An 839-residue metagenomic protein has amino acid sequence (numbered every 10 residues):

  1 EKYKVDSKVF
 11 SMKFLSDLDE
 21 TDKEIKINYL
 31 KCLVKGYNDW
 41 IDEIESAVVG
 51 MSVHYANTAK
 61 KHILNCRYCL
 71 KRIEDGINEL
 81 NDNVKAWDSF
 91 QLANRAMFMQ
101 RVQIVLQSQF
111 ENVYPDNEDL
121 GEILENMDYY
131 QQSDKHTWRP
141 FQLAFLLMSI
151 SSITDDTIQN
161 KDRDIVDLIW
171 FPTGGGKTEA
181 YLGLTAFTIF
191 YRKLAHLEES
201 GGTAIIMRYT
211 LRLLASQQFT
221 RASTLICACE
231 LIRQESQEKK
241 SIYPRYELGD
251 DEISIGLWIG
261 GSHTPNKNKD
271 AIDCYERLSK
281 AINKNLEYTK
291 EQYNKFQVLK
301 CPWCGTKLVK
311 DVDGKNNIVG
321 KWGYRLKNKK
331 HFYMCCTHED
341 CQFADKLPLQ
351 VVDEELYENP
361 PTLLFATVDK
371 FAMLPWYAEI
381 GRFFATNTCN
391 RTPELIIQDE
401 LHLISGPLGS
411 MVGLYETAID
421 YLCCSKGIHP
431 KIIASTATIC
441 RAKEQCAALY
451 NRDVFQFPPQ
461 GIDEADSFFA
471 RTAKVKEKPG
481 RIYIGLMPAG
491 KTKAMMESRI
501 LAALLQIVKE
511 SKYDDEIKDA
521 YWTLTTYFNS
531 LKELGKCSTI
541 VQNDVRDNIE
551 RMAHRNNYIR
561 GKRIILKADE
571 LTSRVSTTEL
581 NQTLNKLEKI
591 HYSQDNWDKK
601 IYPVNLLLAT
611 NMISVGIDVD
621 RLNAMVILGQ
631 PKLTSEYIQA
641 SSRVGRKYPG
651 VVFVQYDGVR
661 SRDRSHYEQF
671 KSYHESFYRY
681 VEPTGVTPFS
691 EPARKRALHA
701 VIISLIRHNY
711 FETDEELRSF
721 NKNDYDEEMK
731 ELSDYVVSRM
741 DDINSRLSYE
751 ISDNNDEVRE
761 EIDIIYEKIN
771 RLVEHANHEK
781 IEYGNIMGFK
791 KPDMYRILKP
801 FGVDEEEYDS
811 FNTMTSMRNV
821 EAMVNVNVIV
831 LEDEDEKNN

Functional and structural regions predicted by a protein language model:
E1-S133, T203, F296, W303: N-terminal accessory nucleic-acid engagement/regulatory domains that precede and modulate ATP-driven motor cores
L64, Y68, N83-W87, R95-P140 (+12 more regions): Conserved C-terminal RecA-like helicase domain
I169-T178, E400-L408, A418-L449, P459-Q460: Conserved helicase ATPase motor motifs in RecA-like P-loop NTPase domains
G201-L231, G256-H263, D369-M373, A437-K443 (+1 more regions): Conserved Walker A/P-loop ATP-binding site and its immediately adjacent core in helicase/helicase-like ATPase domains
G260-V298, C440-A448, D453-D544: Conserved interdomain linker/interface between the two RecA-like ATPase lobes of SF2 helicase motors
P361, D369, F383-S425: SF2 helicase catalytic motif II
I613-G629, V651-V654: A short beta-strand element within the Helicase C-terminal
R643-F677: Conserved segment of the helicase C-terminal RecA-like domain
